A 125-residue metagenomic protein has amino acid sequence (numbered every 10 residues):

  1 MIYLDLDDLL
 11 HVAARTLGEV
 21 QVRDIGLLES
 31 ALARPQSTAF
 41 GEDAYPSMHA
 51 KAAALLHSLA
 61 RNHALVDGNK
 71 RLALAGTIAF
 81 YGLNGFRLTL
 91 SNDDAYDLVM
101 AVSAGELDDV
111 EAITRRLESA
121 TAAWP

Functional and structural regions predicted by a protein language model:
M1-P125: FIC/Doc superfamily catalytic core
